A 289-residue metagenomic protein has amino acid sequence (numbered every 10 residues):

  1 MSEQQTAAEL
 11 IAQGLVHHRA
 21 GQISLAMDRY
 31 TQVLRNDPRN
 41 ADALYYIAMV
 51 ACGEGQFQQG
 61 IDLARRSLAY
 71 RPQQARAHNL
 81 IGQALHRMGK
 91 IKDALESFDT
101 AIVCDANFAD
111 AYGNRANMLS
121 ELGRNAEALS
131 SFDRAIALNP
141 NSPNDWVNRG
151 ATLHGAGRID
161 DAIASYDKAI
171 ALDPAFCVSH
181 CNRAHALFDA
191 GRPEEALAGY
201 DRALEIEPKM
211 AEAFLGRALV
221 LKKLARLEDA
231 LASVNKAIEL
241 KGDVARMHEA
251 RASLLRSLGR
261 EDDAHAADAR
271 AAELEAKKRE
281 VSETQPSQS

Functional and structural regions predicted by a protein language model:
M1-E9: TPR-adjacent "capping" and linker segments in tetratricopeptide-repeat scaffold/adaptor proteins
I11-R19, D42-G53, R76-R87, D110-E121 (+4 more regions): Conserved alpha-helical positions within TPR/SEL1-like repeat arrays
N36, Y70, C104, L138 (+5 more regions): Structural marker of alpha-solenoid helical repeat scaffolds
E239, E249, S253-R279: TPR/TPR-like (Sel1-like) alpha-helical repeat modules
